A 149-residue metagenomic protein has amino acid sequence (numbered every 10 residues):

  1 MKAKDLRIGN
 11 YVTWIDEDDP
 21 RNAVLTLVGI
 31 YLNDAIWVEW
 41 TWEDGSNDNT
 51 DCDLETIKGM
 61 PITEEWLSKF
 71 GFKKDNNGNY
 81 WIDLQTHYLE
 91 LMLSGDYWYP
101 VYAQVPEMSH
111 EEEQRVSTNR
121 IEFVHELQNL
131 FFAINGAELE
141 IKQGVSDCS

Functional and structural regions predicted by a protein language model:
M1-R7, Q143-S149: Short, Lys/Arg-enriched, disordered terminal segments
K4, N10-Y11, D19-W37: Short beta-strand-centered aromatic/proline hotspots
I8-Y11, I62-E90: Amphipathic alpha-helical oligomerization segments
R21-A23, V28, T63, Q85-L89 (+1 more regions): Terminal low-complexity, poorly structured segments
I30-C52, N76-E122: Acidic, low-complexity, intrinsically disordered interaction modules
S46-K73, V116-N135, I141-Q143, D147-C148: Intrinsically disordered, low-complexity, charged/polar segments
